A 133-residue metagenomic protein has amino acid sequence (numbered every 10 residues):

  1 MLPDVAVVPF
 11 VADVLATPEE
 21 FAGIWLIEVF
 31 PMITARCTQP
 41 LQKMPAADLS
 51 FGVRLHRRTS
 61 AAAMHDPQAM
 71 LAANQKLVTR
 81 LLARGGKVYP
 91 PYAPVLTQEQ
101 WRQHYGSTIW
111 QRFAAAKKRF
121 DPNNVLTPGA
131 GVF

Functional and structural regions predicted by a protein language model:
M1-K76, Q103: C-terminal substrate-recognition/cap domain of FAD-linked oxidoreductases
Q75, L82-F133: Activity-critical C-terminal alpha-helical subdomain
